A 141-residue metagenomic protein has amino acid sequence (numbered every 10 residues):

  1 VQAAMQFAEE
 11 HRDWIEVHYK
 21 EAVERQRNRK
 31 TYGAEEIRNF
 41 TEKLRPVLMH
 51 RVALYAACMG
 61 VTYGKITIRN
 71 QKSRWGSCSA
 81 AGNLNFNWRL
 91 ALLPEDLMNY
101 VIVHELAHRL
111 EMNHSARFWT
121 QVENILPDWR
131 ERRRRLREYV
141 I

Functional and structural regions predicted by a protein language model:
V1-Y100, R109-I141: Active-site-proximal or metal-binding-adjacent scaffold patches in catalytic folds
E105: Walker B catalytic acidic pair
